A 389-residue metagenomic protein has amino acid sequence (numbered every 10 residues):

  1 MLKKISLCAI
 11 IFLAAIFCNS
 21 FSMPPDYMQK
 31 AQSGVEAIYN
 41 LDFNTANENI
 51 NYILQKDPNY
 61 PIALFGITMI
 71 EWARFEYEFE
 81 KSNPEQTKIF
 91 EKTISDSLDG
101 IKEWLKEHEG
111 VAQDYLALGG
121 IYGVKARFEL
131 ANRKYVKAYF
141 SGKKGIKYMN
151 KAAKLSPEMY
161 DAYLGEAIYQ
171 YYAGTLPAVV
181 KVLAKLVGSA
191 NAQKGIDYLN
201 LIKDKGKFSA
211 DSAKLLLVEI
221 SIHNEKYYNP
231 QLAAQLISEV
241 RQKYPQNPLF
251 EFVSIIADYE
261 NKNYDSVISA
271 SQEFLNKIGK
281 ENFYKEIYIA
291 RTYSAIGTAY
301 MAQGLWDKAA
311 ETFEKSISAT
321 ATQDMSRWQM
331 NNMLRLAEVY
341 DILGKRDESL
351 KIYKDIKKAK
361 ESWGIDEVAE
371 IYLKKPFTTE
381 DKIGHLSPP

Functional and structural regions predicted by a protein language model:
C8-I16: Bacterial N-terminal signal peptides
P24-K30, G174-A178, F208-L215, Y244-V253 (+3 more regions): Generic helix N-cap/helix-start motif at coil->alpha-helix transitions
P25-K30, A37-N49, N59, I67-F208 (+2 more regions): Short coil/linker segments at helix-helix boundaries
Q32, G66, A73, A117 (+9 more regions): "A position-specific structural signal for the A-helix of alpha-solenoid helical repeats
Q55, I146-K147, K154, D197 (+6 more regions): Amphipathic alpha-helical segments of tetratricopeptide repeats
Y60-A63, A112-Q113, Y160-D161, F208-S212 (+4 more regions): Boundary/linker segments of alpha-helical solenoid repeat arrays
A73-Q86, A173-K181, N224-Y228, Y264 (+3 more regions): Alpha-helical linker/edge segments of TPR/alpha-solenoid repeat scaffolds and analogous pre-/post-domain helices
A213-E225, V253-Y264, Q272-S326: Alpha-helical adaptor scaffolds
